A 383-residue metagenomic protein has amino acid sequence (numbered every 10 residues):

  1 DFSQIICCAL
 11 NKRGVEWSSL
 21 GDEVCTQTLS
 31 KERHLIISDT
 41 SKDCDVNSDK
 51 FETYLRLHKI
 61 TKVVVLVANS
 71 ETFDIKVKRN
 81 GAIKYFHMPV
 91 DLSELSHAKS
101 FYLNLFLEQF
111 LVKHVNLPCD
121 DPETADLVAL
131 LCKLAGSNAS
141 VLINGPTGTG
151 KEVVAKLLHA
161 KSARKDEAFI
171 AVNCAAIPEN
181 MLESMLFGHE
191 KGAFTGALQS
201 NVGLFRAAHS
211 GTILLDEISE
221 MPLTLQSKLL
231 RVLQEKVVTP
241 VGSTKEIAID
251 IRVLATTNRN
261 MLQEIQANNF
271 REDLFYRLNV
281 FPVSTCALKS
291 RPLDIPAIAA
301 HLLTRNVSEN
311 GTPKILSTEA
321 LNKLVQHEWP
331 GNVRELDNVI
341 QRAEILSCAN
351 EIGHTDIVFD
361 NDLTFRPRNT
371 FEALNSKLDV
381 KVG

Functional and structural regions predicted by a protein language model:
D1-L111: N-terminal accessory segments that target, anchor, or regulate ATP-driven/P-loop NTPase machines and associated
W17-L20, A193-Q199, E235-P240: Short gly/ser/thr-rich secondary-structure transition/capping motifs
Q27-L29, L57, K133-L134, K161-K165 (+4 more regions): Conserved catalytic network of the ASCE P-loop NTPase/AAA+ motor domain
L105-D126: Dynamic helix-loop-helix/coil hinge segments at AAA+ ATPase domain boundaries and subdomain interfaces
N116, L130-L198, R206-P222, A287-P292 (+1 more regions): Conserved post-Walker A coupling segment in P-loop NTPases
D120, V154, K165-E167, G242-R252 (+1 more regions): Nucleotide-binding/hydrolysis machinery
L127, L131, T149, V172 (+11 more regions): Conserved RecA-like P-loop NTPase ATPase core
E179-S184, R206-E235, I251-A255, M261-D273 (+2 more regions): Conserved AAA+/SF3 P-loop NTPase catalytic/coupling segment centered on the Walker-B
